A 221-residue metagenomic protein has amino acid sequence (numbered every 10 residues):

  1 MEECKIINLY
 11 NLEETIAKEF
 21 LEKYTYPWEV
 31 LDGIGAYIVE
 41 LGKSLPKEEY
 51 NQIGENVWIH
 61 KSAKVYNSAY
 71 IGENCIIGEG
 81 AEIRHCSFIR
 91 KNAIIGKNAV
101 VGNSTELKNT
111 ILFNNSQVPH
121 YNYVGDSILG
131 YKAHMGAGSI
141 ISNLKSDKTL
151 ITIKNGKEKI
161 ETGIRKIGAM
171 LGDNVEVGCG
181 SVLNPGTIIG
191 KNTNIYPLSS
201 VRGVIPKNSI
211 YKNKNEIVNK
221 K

Functional and structural regions predicted by a protein language model:
M1-N56, N192, L198, K207-K221: Terminal amphipathic alpha-helical/low-complexity segments used for targeting or macromolecular assembly
A17-L21, N109-N114, P119-K221: Glycine-rich hexapeptide-repeat left-handed beta-helix
Y26, A81, T110: Conserved hydrophobic/aromatic pocket- or pore-lining residues that grip, position, or stack substrates in active sites
K47-H60, I95, A99, L112: Glycine-rich adenosyl-nucleotide cofactor-binding module
N51, Y70-I71, F88-I89, E106-K108 (+2 more regions): Glycine-rich beta-solenoid repeat tracts in large extracellular/virion proteins
Q52, W58, I76, I94 (+2 more regions): ABC ATPase A-loop
G54-E55, H60, G72-E73, K91 (+3 more regions): Short loop/turn microsegments at loop-to-beta-strand junctions
I59-S104: Glycine-rich active-site/cofactor-binding loop and its immediate structural neighborhood
